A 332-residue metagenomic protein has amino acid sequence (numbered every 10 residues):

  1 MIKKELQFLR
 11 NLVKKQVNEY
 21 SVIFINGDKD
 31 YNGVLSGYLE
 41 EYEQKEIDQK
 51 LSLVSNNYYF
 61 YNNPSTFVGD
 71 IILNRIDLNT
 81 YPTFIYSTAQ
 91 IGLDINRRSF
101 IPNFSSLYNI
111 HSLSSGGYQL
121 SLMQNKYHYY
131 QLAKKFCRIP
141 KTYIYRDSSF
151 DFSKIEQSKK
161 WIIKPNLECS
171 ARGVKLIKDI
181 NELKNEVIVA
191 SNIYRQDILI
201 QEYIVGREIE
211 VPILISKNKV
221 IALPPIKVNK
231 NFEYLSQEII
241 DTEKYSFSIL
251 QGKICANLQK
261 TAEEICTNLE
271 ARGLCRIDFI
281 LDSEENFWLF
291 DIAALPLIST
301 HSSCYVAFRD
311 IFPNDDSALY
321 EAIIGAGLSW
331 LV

Functional and structural regions predicted by a protein language model:
M1-S112, Y118, H128, R146-S153: ATP-binding N-terminal substructure of ATP-dependent carboxylate-amine bond-forming enzymes
I25-N26, K164, Q201: Short beta-strand segments
D28-N32, L167-S170, E243: A short, flexible beta-alpha/helix-coil linker loop
P102-K175: A conserved helix-loop-beta module that forms one wall/lid of the active-site cleft in ATP-utilizing catalytic domains
D151, A256-E263, S317-L328: Amphipathic alpha-helical segments that line or abut small-molecule/effector binding pockets and mediate allosteric
I180-K260, L281-W288: Phosphate-binding site of ATP-dependent enzymes
I200, R272-R276: Flexible, glycine/charged-enriched surface loops at secondary-structure junctions
L281-V332: C-terminal active-site "lid" helix and adjoining low-complexity regulatory extension at the edge of ATP-using catalytic
